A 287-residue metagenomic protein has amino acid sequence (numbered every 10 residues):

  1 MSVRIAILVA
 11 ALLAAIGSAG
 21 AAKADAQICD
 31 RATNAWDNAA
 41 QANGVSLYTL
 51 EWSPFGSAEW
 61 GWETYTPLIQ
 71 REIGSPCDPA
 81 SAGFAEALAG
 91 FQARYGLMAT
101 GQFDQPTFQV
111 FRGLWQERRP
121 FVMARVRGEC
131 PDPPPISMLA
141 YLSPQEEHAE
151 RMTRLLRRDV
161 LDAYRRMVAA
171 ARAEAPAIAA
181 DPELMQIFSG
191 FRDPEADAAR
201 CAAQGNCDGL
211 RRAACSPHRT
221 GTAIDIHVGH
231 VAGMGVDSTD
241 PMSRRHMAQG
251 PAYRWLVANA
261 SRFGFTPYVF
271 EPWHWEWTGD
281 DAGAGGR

Functional and structural regions predicted by a protein language model:
S2-V3, G17-I178: Cell-envelope/ECM-targeting effectors and their regulatory/trafficking segments
A6-G17: Bacterial N-terminal signal peptides
A80-Y95, E195, V269-G286: Acidic helix/loop microenvironments that form the catalytic cleft of cell-wall polysaccharide enzymes
A85-L88, F108, L161-V168, M185 (+3 more regions): Extracytoplasmic/secreted envelope proteins and their assembly/folding machinery, especially bacterial periplasmic
F103, T107, W115, S189-F191 (+3 more regions): A mature extracytoplasmic/lumenal domain signature
W115-P120, E195-G209, G283-R287: Aromatic- and acidic-residue-enriched segments that line the glycan-binding/catalytic groove of carbohydrate-active
A175-G205: Extended, low-complexity, intrinsically disordered C-terminal regulatory tails of eukaryotic serine/threonine kinases
C207-R287: Catalytic cores and adjacent binding grooves of peptidoglycan-active enzymes
